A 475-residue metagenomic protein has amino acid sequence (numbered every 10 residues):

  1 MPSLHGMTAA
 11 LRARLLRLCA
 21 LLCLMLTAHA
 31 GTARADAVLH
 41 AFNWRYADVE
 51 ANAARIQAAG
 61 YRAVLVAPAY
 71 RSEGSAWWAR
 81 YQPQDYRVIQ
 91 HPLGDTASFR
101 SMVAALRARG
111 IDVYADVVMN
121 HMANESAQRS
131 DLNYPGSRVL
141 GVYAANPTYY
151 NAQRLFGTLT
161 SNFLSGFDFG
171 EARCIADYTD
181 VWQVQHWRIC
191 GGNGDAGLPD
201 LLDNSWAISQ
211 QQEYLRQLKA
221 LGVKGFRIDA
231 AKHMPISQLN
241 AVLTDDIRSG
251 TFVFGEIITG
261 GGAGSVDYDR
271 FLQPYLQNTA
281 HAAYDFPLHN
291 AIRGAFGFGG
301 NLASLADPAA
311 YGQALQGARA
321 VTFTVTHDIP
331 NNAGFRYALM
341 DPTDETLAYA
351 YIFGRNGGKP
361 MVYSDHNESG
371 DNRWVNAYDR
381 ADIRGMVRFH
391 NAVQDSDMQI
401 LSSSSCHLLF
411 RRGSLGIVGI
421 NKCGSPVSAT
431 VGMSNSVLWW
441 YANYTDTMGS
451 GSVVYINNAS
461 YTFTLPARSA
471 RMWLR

Functional and structural regions predicted by a protein language model:
M1-A13: N-terminal secretory signal peptides that target proteins for export/translocation
R17-T27: Bacterial N-terminal signal peptides
H29-A35: Sec/Tat signal peptide C-region and signal peptidase I cleavage site
A37-V38, W44, E50-Q57, P68-R87 (+6 more regions): Active-site-proximal helices and loops of the catalytic beta/alpha 8
V38-A47, L198-I208: Active-site mouth loops of central-metabolism enzymes
S72-M102, Y149-R154, L159-T160, S165-P199: Aromatic- and acidic-residue-enriched carbohydrate-binding clefts of CAZyme catalytic domains
A127-N151, L155: Flexible, glycine-rich active-site loops centered on histidine and acidic residues that chelate a metal or position
